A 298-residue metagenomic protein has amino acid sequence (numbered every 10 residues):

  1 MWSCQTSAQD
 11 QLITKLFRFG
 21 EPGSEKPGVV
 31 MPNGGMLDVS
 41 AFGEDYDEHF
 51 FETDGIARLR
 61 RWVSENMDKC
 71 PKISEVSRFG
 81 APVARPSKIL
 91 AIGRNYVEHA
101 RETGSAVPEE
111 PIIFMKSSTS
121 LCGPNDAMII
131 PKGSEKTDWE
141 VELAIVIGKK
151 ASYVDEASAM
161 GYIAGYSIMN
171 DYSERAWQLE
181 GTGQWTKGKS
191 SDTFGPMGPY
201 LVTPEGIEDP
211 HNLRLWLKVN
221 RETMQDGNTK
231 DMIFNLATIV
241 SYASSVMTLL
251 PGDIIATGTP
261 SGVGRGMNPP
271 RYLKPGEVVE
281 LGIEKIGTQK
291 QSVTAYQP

Functional and structural regions predicted by a protein language model:
C4, A8-P111: N-terminal non-catalytic cap/leader segment that marks the start of a structured domain
P22-G23, R175-P298: Catalytic-pocket segment enriched in acidic/His residues
F79-A81, R101-G104, M128-T137, L143 (+3 more regions): A generic local secondary-structure boundary/capping motif
A84, A91, D138-E140, L250 (+1 more regions): Residue-level recognition of short, solvent-exposed, well-ordered loop/turn junctions that link secondary-structure
V107-P124, W139, K274-K285: Structural signature of FAD isoalloxazine-binding scaffolds in flavoprotein oxidoreductases
I147, D155-M169: RNA pseudouridine synthases
